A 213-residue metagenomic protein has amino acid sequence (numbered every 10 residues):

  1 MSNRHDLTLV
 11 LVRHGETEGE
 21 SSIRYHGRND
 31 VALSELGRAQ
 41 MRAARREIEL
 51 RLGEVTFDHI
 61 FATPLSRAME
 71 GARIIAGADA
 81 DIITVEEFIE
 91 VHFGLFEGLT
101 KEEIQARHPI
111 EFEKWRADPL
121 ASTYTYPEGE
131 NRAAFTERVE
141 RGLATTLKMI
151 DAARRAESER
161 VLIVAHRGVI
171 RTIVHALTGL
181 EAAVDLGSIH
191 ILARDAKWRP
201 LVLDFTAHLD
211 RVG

Functional and structural regions predicted by a protein language model:
M1-T8, A44, R51, V91-Q105 (+2 more regions): Acidic, low-complexity terminal tails and accessory targeting/binding regions of phosphate-metabolizing enzymes
R4, T8-L9, R13-A80, T84: Active-site-proximal alpha-helix that buttresses catalytic centers in soluble enzyme cores
V12, V164-A165: A conserved hydrophobic position in a structured secondary element of the catalytic/binding core that shapes
T17, V169-I170: Short active-site segment of divalent metal-dependent hydrolases/proteases that encodes the spacing between
R42-E49, T136, E140-D151, V174: Generic structural signal for well-ordered alpha-helical scaffold segments
V55-P64, A153-A156, R160-V164: Short glycine-rich phosphate-binding loop at a beta-alpha junction
I74, T172-A176: Active-site signature of alpha/beta-hydrolase-fold catalytic machinery across serine- and Asp/Cys-nucleophile hydrolases
I75-R141, L201-D204, V212: Phosphate-handling substructures
